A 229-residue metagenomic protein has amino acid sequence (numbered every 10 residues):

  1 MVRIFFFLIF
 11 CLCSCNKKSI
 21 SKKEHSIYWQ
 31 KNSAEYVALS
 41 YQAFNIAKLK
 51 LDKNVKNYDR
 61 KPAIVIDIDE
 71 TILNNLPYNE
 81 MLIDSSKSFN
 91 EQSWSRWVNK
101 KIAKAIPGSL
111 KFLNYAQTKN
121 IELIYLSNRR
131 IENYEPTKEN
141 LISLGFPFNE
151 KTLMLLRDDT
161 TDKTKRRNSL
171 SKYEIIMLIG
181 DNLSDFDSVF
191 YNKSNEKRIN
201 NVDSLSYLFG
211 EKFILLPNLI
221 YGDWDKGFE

Functional and structural regions predicted by a protein language model:
I4-C13: Sec-dependent N-terminal signal peptides
C13-I66, G227-E229: Non-catalytic pre-domain segments flanking phosphatase-related domains
A34-Y41, N99-P107, N128-E135, R157-T164: Soluble non-cytosolic domains of exported or imported proteins
V55-A63, L123-R129, L153: Surface-exposed patches in mature extracellular/periplasmic domains of secreted proteins
N57-K61, I72-A103, T118: Active-site neighborhood of HAD-like aspartate-dependent phosphohydrolases
P62-I72, I131-N133: Acidic helix-start/capping segments at beta-turn-to-alpha-helix junctions
S95-I124, I131: Short, acidic loop-to-helix structural element flanking the phosphoryl-transfer center in phosphate-processing enzymes
R130, Y134-E229: C-terminal cap/substrate-recognition subdomain and adjoining C-terminal extension of metal-dependent phosphatase-like
